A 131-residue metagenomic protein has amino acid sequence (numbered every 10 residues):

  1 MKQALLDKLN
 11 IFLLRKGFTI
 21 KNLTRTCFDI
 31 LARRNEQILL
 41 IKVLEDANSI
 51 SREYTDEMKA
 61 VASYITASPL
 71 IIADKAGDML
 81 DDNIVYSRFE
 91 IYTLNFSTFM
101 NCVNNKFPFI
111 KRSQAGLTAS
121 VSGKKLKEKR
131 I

Functional and structural regions predicted by a protein language model:
M1-T26: Acidic-basic catalytic patches of nuclease active cores, encompassing PD-(D/E)XK and other metal-cofactor nuclease
L13, F28-E57, A67-L70: Conserved catalytic cores of phosphodiester-cleaving nucleases, focusing on short active-site segments
T26-I30, F99-C102: Short linear loop/turn motifs
E53-M58, D81-V85: A short acidic, amphipathic alpha-helical/loop segment
K59-S63: ATP/nucleotide-binding catalytic cores
I65-Y86: Nucleic-acid nuclease catalytic cores
N83, S87-I131: Non-catalytic C-terminal interaction segments of nucleic acid-processing enzymes
